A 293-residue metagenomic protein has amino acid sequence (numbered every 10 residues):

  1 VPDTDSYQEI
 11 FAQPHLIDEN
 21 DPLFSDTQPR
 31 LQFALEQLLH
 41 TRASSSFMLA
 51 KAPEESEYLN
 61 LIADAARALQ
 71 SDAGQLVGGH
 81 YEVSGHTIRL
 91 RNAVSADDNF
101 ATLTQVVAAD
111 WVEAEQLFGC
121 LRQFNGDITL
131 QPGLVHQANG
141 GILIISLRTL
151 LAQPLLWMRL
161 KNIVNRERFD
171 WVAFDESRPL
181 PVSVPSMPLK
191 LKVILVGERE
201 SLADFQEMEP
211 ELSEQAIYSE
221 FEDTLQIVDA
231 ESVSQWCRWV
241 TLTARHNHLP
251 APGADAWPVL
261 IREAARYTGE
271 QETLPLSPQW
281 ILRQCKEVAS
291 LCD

Functional and structural regions predicted by a protein language model:
V1-E211, I217-D229, T241-A254, P258-L291: Conserved ASCE/P-loop NTPase catalytic core
